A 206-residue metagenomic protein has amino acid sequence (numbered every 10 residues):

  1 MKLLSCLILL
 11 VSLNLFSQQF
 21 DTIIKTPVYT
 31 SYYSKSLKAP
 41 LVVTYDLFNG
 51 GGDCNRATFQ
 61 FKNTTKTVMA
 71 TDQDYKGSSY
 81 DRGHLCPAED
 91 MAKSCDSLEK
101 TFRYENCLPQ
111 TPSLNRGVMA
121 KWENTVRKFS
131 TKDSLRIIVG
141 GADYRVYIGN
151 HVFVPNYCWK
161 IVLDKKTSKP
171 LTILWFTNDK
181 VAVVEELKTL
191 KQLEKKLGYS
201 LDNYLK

Functional and structural regions predicted by a protein language model:
L3, S34, K93-S94: Intrinsic-disorder/low-complexity, polar/charged segments
L3-L15: Sec-dependent N-terminal signal peptides
L9, A39-L41, G52, D90-C95 (+1 more regions): Residues in flexible loops and secondary-structure boundaries
Q18-F20: Short, Gly/Pro- and small/polar-rich lid/capping loops
T22-D81: Short, His- and charge-rich active-site/binding loops that engage polyanionic ligands
T65-K206: Domain-level detector of nuclease and nuclease-like folds in predominantly extracellular/periplasmic contexts
